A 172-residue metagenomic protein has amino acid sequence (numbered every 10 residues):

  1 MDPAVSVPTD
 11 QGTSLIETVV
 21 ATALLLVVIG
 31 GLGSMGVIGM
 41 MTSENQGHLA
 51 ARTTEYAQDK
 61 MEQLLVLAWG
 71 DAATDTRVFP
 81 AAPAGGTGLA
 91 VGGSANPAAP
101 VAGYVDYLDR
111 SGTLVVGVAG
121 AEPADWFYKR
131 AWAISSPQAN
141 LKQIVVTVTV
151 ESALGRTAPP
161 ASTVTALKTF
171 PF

Functional and structural regions predicted by a protein language model:
M1-T13: N-terminal leader/signal peptides at the extreme start of proteins
D2-A4, E17, S34, G88 (+2 more regions): Low-complexity, intrinsically disordered short peptide segments enriched in small/polar/basic residues
T13-Q58: Aliphatic-rich helix starts adjacent to a transmembrane/signal segment
H48-F172: Low-complexity, Gly/Pro-rich coil/beta segments used as flexible assembly/activation regions
